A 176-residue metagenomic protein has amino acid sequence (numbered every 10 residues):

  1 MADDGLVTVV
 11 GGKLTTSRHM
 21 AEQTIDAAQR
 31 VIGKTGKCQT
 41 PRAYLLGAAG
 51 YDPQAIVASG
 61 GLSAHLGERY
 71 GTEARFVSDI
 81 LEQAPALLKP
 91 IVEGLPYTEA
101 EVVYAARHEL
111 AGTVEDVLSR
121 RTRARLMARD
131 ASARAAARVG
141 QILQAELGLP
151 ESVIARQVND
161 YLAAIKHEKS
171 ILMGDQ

Functional and structural regions predicted by a protein language model:
M1-Q176: C-terminal accessory subdomains/tails of enzymes that are appended
